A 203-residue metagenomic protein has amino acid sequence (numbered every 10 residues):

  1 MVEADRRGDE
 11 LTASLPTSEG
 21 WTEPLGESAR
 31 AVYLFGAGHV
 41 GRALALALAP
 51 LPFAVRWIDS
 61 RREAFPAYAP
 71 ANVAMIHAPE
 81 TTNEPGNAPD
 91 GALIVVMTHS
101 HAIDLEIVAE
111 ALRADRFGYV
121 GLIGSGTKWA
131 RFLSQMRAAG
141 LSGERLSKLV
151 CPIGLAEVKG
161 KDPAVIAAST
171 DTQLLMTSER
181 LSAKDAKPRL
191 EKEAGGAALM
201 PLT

Functional and structural regions predicted by a protein language model:
M1-S60, A67-A71, S134, Q173-T203: Segments forming oxygen-rich coordination pockets for charged ligands
G41-L44, A102-I107, W129: Short glycine/serine/threonine-rich phosphate/pyrophosphate-binding segments that cradle anionic phosphate groups
I58, L93, T98-H99, E110-M136: ADP-ribose/adenylate-binding Rossmann-like module
Y68-A69, N87, L105-A109, F132-S134: Short, well-ordered secondary-structure micro-motifs
V73-P79: Conserved SAM-binding strand-loop segment of SAM-dependent methyltransferases
E80-D90: Short amphipathic alpha-helix with an adjacent loop that forms part of the alpha/beta core around
I123-T203: Adenosine-phosphate binding glycine-rich loop
